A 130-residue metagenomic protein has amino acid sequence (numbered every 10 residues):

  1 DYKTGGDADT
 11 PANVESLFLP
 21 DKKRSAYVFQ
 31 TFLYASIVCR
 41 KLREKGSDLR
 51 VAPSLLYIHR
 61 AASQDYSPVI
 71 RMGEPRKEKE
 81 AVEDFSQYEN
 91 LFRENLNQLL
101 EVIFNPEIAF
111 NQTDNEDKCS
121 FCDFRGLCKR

Functional and structural regions predicted by a protein language model:
D1-R130: RecB-family 4Fe-4S metal-dependent nuclease core
